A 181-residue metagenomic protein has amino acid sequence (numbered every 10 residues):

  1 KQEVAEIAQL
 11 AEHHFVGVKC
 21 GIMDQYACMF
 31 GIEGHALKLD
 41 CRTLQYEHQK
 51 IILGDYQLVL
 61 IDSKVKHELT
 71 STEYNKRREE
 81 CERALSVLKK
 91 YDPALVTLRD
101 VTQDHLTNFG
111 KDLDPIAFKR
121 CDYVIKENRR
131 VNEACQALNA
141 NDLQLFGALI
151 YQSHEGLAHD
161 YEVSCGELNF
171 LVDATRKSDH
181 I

Functional and structural regions predicted by a protein language model:
K1-K50, K177-D179: Gly/Ser-rich oxyanion-binding loop with an adjacent helix/lid that shapes the negatively charged ligand pocket
H35-I181: C-terminal nucleotide
